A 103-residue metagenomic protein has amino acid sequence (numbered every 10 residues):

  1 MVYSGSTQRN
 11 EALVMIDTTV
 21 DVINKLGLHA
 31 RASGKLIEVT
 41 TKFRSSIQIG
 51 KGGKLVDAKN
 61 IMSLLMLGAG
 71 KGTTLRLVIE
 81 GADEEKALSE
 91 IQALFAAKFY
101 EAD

Functional and structural regions predicted by a protein language model:
M1-V14: Short, Lys/Arg-enriched N-terminal segments with co-localized hydrophobic residues within the first ~10-30 amino acids
R9, I61-S63, E90: Terminal low-complexity, poorly structured segments
A12-V14, I47, L77: Residue-level marker of intrinsically disordered, low-complexity segments enriched for small/polar residues
V14-T19, T74: Intrinsic-disorder/low-complexity, polar/charged segments enriched in Ser/Thr/Lys/Arg/Asp/Glu/Gln
D21-K71, I79, A102: Compact, glycine-rich, soluble single-domain proteins
G70-D103: C-terminal structural segments of small proteins and small subunits
